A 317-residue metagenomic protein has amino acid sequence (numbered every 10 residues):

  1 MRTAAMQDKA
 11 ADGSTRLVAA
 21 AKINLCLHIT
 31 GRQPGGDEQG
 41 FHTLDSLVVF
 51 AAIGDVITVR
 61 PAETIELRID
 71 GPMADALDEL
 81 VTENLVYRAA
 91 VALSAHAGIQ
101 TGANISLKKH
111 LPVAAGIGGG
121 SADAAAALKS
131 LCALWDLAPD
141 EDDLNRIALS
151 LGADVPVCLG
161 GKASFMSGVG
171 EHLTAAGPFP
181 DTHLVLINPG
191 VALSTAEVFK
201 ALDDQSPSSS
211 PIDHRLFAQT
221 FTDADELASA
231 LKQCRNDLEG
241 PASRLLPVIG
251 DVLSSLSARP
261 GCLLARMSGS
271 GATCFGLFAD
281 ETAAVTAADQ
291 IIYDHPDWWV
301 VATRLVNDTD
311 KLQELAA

Functional and structural regions predicted by a protein language model:
M1-R16, R32-D37, P211-Q219, Y293 (+1 more regions): Short, low-complexity, intrinsically disordered N-terminal peptides in bacterial proteins
R2-A115, A133, L137-D142, F179 (+1 more regions): ATP-binding N-lobe of GHMP and related small-molecule kinases
E63-A76, A127, L149, A224-R235 (+1 more regions): Short, basic/glycine-rich phosphate-binding loops at helix/coil junctions that contact nucleotide phosphates
G102, A124, L128-F165: Contiguous, small/hydrophobic- and glycine-enriched helical/loop subdomains that border and often "cap" functional
S106-W135, A153, G261-F278: Glycine/serine-rich anion-binding loops at beta->alpha junctions that coordinate negatively charged ligand groups
D140-L151, L253, S257, V285-D289: Short, well-structured alpha-helical segments that form the helix of a local strand-helix-strand
G160, F165-L264, A279-T282, D289-I292 (+1 more regions): Conserved, helical-rich catalytic subdomain that frames metal- and/or nucleotide-binding sites in enzyme alpha/beta
